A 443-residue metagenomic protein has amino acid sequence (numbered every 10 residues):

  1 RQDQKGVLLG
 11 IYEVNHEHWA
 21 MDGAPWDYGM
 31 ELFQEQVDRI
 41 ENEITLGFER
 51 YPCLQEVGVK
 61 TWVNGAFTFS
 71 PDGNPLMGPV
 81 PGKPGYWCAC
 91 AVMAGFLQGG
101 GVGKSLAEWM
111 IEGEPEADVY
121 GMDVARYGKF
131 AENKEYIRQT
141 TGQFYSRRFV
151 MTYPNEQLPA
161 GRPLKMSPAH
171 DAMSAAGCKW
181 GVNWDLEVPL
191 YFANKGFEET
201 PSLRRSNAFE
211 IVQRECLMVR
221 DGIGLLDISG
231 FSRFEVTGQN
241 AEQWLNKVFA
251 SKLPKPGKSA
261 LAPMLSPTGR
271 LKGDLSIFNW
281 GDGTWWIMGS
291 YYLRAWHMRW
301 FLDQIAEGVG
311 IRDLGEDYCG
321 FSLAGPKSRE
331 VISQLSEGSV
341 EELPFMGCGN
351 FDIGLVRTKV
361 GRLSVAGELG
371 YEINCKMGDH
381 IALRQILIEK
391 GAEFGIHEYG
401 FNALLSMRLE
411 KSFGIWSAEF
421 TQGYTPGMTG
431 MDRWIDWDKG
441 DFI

Functional and structural regions predicted by a protein language model:
R1, L76, D274-S276: Short, surface-exposed charged micro-motifs
R1-V14: Glycine-rich, aromatic-lined ligand/substrate-binding cores of catalytic and carbohydrate-binding domains
Q4, H18-W19, P25-K165: C-terminal catalytic lobe of FAD-dependent flavoproteins
Q4-G6, D72-N74, K83-P84, E368-G370 (+2 more regions): Active-site lining segments that contact anionic ligands and/or coordinate catalytic metals
L8, L76, G85-C88, W286 (+2 more regions): General beta-strand recognition
I11-Y12, A20-M21, F420: Short conserved micro-motifs at the rims of enzyme active sites and ligand-binding pockets
A117-I443: Glycine/proline-enriched, intrinsically flexible loops and inter-domain linkers
